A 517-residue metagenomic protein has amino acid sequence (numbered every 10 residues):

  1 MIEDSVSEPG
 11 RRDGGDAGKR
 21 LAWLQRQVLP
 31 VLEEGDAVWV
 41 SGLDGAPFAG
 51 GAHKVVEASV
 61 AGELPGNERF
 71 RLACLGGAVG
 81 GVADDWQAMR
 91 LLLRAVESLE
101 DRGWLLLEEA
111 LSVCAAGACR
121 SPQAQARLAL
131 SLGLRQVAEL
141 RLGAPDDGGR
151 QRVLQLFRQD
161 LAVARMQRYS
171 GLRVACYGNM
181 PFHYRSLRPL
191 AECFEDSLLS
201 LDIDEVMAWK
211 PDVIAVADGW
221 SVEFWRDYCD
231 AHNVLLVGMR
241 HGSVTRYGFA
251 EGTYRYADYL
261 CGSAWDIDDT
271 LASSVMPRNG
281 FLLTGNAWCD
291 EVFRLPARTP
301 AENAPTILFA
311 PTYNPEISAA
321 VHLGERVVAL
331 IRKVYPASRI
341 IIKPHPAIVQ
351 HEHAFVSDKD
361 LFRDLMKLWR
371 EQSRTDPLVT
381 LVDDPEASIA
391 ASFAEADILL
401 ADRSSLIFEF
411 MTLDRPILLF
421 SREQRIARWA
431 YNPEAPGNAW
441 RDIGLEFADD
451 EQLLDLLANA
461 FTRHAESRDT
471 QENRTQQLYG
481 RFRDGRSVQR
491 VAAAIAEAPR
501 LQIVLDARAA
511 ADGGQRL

Functional and structural regions predicted by a protein language model:
L64-A73: A short acidic, Gly/Pro-enriched loop at the edge of an enzyme's catalytic core that lines a small-molecule cofactor
M89-W104: A short glycine-rich, Lys/Arg-flanked "PGG" loop and its adjoining helix->strand segment in the class I
D160-R168, E451-L517: C-terminal amphipathic helix plus adjacent low-complexity, charged tail appended to glycosyltransferase catalytic
L172-F293: Active-site and donor-binding regions of nucleotide-sugar-utilizing enzymes
H183-L187, A287-L368, G480-Q489: Conserved catalytic-core segment of nucleotide-activated headgroup transferases in glycan assembly
V237-G238, D258, D384-W429: A donor-sugar binding/catalytic signature common to diverse glycosyltransferases and related nucleotide-sugar
Y254-H322, P346, T470-N473, A511: A nucleotide-sugar donor-handling region in carbohydrate enzymes
R278, S405-Y479: Catalytic binding pocket for nucleotide-activated donors in carbohydrate/polymer assembly enzymes
